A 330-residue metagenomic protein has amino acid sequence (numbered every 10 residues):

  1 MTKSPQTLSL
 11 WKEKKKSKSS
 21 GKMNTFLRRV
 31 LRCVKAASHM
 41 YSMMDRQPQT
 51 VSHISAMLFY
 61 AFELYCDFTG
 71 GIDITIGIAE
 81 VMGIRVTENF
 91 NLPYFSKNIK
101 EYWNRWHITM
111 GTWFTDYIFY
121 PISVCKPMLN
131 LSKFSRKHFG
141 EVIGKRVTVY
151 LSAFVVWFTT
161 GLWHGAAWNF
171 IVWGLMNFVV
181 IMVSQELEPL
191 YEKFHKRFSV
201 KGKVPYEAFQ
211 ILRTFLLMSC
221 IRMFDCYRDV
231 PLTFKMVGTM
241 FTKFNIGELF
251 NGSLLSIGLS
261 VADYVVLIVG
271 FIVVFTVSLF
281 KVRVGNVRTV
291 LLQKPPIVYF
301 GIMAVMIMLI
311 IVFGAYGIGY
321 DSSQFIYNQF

Functional and structural regions predicted by a protein language model:
M1-S278, V282-Q329: Membrane-embedded transmembrane alpha-helical bundles that form the catalytic cores of multi-pass lipid-modifying
